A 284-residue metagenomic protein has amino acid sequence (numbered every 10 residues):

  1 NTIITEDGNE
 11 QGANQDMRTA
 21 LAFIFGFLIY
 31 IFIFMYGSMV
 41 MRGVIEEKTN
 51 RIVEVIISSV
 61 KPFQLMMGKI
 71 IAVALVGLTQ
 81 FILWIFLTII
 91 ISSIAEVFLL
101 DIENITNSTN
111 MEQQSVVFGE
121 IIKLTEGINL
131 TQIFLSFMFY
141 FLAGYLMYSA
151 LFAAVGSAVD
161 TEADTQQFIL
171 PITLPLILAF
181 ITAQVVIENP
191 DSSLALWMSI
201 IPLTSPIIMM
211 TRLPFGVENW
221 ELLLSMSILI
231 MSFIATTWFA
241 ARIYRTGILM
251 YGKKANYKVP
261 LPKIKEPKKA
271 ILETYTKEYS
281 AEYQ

Functional and structural regions predicted by a protein language model:
N1-I31, M35: Transport-system extracytoplasmic interface segments
M17, T49, F63-I71, T131 (+3 more regions): Alpha-helical membrane-protein architecture signal
F23, K69, S225-M226: Residue-level recognition of transmembrane alpha-helices in multi-pass small-molecule transporters/permeases
F27, I31, M39, G43 (+4 more regions): Residue-level hotspots within the lipid-embedded alpha helices of multi-pass solute transporters
G37-V60: Transmembrane helix boundary and interhelical loop/hinge segments in multi-pass membrane proteins
S58-F63, D160-A163: Juxtamembrane helix-boundary/capping and inter-helix hinge elements in multi-pass membrane proteins
F63, M67-W84, T88, S136 (+1 more regions): Alpha-helical transmembrane segments of multi-pass membrane proteins
I91, A95-Y283: Membrane-spanning alpha-helical segments of multipass transporters and channels
